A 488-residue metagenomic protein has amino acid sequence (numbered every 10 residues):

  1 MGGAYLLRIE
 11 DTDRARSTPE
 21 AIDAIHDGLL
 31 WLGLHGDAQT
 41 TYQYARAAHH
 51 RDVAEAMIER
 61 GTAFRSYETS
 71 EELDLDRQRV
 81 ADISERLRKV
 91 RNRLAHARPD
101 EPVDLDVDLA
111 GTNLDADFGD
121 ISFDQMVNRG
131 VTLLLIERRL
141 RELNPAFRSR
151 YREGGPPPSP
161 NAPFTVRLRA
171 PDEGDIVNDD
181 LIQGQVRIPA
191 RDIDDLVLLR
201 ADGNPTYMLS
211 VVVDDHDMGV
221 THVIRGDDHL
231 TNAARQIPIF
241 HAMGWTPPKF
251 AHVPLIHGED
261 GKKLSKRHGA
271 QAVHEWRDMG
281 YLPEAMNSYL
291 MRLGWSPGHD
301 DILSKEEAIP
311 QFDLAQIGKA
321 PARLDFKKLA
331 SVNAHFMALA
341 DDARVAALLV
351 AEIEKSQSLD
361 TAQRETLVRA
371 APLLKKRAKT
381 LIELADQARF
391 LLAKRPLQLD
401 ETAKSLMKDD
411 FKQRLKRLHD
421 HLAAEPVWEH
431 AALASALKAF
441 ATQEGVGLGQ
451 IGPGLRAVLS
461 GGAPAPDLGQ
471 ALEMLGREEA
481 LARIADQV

Functional and structural regions predicted by a protein language model:
M1-G3: Histidine-anchored nucleotide/phosphate-binding helix
L6-R8, R16-P19, D23-H26, L32-T41 (+10 more regions): Basic, alpha-helical terminal appendages of large translation-related enzymes
I9-D11, R225: Short glycine-centered, acidic/aromatic-flanked micro-motifs in structured strand/loop junctions that mark active-site
R14-R16, H50, H257-K263: Flexible loop/turn segments at secondary-structure boundaries
D23, D27, A234-P238, E284 (+1 more regions): Residues on a specific face of well-ordered alpha-helices
E55, V213, T221, A234 (+3 more regions): Short alpha-helical basic/polar micro-motif
R65, E71-H252, H257-L264, A272 (+1 more regions): Active-site cores that bind ATP or allylic diphosphates and position pyrophosphate for catalysis
T231, M243-Q398, K404-S405, S460-V488: Catalytic adenosine-cofactor/nucleotide-binding cores of aminoacyl-tRNA synthetases and other
